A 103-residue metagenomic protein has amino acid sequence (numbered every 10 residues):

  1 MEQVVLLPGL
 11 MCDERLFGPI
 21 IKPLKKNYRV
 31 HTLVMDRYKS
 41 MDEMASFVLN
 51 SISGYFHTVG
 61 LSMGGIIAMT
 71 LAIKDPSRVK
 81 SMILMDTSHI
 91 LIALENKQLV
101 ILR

Functional and structural regions predicted by a protein language model:
M1-D42: Conserved HGGG/HGGXW glycine-rich cap/lid loop of the alpha/beta-hydrolase fold
Q3, R29, Y55-H57, R78-S81: Structural signature of beta-strand start/N-cap positions in the alpha/beta core of ABC transporter nucleotide-binding
L10, S62-M63, S88-H89: Short, flexible active-site-adjacent loop segments at beta-strand->alpha-helix junctions, enriched in small/polar
P19, T70-K74: Active-site signature of alpha/beta-hydrolase-fold catalytic machinery across serine- and Asp/Cys-nucleophile hydrolases
L33, M41-F56: Conserved acidic catalytic loop of the alpha/beta-hydrolase fold
T58-G60, M85: Short beta-strand immediately N-terminal to the catalytic nucleophile in serine-hydrolase-like folds
G60-G64, A68: Gly/Ala-rich beta-loop-alpha elbow adjacent to hydrolase catalytic centers
I73-K74, R78-R103: Flexible "cap/lid" loop of the alpha/beta hydrolase fold
